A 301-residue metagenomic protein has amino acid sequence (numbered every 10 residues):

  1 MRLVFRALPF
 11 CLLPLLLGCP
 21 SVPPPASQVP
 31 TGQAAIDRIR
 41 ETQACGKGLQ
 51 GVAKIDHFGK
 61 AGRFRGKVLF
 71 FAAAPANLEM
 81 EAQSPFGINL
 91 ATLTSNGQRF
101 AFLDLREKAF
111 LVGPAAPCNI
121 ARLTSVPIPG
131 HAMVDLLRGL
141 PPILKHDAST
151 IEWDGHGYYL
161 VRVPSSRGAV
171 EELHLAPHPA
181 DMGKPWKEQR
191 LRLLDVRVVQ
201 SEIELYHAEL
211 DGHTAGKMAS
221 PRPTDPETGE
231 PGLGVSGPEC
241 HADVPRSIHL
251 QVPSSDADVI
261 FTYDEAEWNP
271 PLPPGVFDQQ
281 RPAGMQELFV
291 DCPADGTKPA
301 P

Functional and structural regions predicted by a protein language model:
M1-C19: Sec-dependent bacterial lipoprotein signal peptides
G18-L69, G232, D291-P301: N-terminal leader/targeting segments and the immediate start of mature chains
E41-L49, A61-F64, F71-A76, V126 (+4 more regions): Edge/loop elements at the starts and ends of beta-strands within beta-rich repeat scaffolds
K47-A53, F64-A72, A76-A82, A91-L93 (+4 more regions): One face of beta-strands
A61-R63, P85-L90, E202, P253-D258: Solvent-exposed loop/turn segments connecting transmembrane beta-strands in outer-membrane beta-barrel proteins
A76-A132, V259: An acidic-aromatic
V126, R138-P142: Scaffold/interface architecture of coatomer-like assemblies
T150-D291: Gly/Pro-enriched, hydrophobic low-complexity segments that function as extracytoplasmic propeptides/linkers
